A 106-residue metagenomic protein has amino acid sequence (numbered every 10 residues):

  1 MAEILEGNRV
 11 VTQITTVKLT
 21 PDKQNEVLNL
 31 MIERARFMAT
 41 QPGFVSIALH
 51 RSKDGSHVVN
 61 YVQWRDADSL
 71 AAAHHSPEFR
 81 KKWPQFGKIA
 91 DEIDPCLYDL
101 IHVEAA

Functional and structural regions predicted by a protein language model:
M1-V11, V45-S56, P84-A106: Glycine-rich beta-strand-turn "strand-cap" elements at beta-sheet edges
L5-R9, L28, D66: Generic alpha-helix initiation/capping and coil-helix boundary signal
V11-K18, S46-S76: Short, well-ordered beta-strand segments in beta-rich or mixed alpha/beta enzyme and ligand-binding folds
K18-L28: Short, surface-exposed ligand-recognition loops at beta-strand->loop->(often short) alpha-helix junctions that present
K23-N25, D68-L70, V103: Residue-level signal for secondary-structure boundary sites
L28, I32, E78: Conserved GNAT-fold acetyl-CoA-binding loop/helix
R36-V45, Q63-L97: An amphipathic, aromatic/His-enriched active-site/gating alpha helix that lines ligand/cofactor pockets
